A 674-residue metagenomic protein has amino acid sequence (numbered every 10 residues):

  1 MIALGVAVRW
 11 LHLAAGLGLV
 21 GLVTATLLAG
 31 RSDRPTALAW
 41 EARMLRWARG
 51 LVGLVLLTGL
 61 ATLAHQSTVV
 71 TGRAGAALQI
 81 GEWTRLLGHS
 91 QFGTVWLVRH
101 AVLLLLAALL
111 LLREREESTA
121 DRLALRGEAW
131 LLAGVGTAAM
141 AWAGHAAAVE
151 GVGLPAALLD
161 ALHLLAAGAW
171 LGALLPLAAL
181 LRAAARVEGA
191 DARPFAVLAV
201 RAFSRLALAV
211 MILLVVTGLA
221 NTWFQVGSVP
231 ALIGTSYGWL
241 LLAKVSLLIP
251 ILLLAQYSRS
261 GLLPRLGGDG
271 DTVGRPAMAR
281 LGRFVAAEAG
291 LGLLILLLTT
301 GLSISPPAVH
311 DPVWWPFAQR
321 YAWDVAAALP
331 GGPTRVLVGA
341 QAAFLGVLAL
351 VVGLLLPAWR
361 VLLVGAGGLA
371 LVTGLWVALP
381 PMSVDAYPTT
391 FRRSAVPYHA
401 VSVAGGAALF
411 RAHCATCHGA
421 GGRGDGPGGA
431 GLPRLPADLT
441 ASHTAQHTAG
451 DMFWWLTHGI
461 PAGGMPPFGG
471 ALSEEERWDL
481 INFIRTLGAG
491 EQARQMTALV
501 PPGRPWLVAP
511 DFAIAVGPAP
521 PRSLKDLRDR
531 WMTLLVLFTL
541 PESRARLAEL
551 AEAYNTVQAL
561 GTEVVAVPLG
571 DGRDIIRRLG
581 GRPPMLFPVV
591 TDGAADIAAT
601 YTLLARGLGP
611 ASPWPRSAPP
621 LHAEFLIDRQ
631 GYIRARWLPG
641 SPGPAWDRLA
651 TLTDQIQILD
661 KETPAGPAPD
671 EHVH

Functional and structural regions predicted by a protein language model:
M1-W376, M382, Y387: Polytopic transmembrane helical bundles with strong interfacial aromatic enrichment
E288, G406, F410-A420, L480-I484 (+3 more regions): The canonical Cys-X-X-Cys-His
A386-L409: Electrostatic cytochrome c docking/interface patches
Y398-A400, A513-T533: A short beta-strand-turn-helix
G431-A489: Extracytoplasmic electron-transfer domains, predominantly the class I c-type cytochrome c fold
G490-L507, S612-H674: Thiol-/selenol-based redox modules, centered on thioredoxin-like and closely related oxidoreductase domains
S523-A551: Short active-site neighborhood of thiol/selenol oxidoreductases, capturing the structured segment around
P541-A599: Structural microenvironment flanking redox-active thiols in thiol-disulfide oxidoreductases
